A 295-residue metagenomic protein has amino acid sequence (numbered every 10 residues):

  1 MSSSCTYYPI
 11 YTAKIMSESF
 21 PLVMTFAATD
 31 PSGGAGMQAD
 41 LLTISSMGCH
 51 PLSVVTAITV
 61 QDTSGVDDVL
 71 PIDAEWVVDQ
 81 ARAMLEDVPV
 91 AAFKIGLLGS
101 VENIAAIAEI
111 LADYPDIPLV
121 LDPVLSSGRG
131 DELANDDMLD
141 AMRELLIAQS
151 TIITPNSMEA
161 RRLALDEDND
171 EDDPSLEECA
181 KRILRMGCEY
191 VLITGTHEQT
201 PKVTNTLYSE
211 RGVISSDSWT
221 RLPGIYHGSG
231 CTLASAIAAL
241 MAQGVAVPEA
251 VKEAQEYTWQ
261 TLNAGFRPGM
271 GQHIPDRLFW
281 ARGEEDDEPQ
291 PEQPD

Functional and structural regions predicted by a protein language model:
S17-T25, L42-G128, R282: Conserved N-terminal subdomain of the carbohydrate kinase-like
F20, P248-D295: Charged C-terminal helix
F26-S32, I214-H227: Short pre-catalytic strand/loop immediately N-terminal to key active-site residues, enriched for Gly-Thr
T43, R161-R162, G224-V247: Short, small-residue alpha-helix embedded
G48-L52, I214, L240-A254: Phosphate-handling active-site elements
D136-I214: Conserved phosphate/ATP/ADP-binding segment of small-molecule kinases
